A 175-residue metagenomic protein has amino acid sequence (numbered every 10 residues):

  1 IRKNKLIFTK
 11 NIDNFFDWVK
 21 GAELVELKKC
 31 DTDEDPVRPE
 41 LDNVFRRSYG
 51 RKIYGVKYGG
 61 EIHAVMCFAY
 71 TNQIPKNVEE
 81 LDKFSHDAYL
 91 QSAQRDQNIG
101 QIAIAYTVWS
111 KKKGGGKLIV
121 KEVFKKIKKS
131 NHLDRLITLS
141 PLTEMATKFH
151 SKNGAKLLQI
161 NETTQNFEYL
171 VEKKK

Functional and structural regions predicted by a protein language model:
I1-K29, K175: Conserved N-terminal entry element of GNAT/NAT acetyltransferase domains
N43-A64, A69-V78: A short helix-loop-beta-strand connector motif used in the catalytic cores of GNAT acetyltransferases and, in some
C67-A103: Conserved acyl-donor/pantetheine-binding loop and adjacent beta-alpha core of acyl/acetyltransferases and related
A103, K129-L142: Conserved GNAT acetyl-CoA-binding A-motif
W109-K111, I137-K148, N161-N166: Conserved beta-strand-loop-alpha-helix junction that forms the acyl-donor binding cleft
S110-K129: Conserved acetyl-CoA-binding loop-helix of GNAT-fold acetyltransferases
S151-I160: Conserved acetyl-CoA-binding loop of GNAT-fold acetyltransferases
T163-K175: C-terminal "cap" of GNAT-fold acetyltransferases
